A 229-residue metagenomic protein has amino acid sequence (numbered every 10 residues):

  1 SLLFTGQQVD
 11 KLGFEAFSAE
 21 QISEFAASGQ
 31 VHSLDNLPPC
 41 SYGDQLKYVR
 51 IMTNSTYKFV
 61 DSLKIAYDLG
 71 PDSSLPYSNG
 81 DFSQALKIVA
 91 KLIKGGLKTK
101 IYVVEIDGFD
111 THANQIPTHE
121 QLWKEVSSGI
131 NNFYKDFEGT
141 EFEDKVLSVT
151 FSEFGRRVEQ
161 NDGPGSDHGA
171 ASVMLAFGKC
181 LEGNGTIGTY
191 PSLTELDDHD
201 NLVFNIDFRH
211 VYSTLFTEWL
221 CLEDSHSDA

Functional and structural regions predicted by a protein language model:
S1-G139, E159, V173-F177, G185-A229: Feature for exported/extracytoplasmic and membrane-associated proteins, marking the mature portion
I106, S152-F154, K179: Residues immediately flanking
Y134-D162: Metal-dependent active-site segment of extracytoplasmic phospho-/sulfohydrolases and closely related
P164-G165, I206: Short Gly/Pro-enriched turn/cap motifs at secondary-structure boundaries
G165-G169, L175-E182: Catalytic phosphate/nucleotide-handling subdomain of diverse soluble enzymes
